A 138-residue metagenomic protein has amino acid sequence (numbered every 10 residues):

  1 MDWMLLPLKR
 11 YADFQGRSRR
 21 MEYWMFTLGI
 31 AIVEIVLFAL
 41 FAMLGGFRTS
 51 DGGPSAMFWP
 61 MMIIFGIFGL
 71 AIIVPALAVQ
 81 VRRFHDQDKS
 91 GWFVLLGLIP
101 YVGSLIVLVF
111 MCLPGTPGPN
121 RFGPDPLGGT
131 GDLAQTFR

Functional and structural regions predicted by a protein language model:
M1-G29, A76-W92, F110-R138: Membrane-interface extramembranous regions at the lipid-water interface
D2-W3, S55, P100: Coil-to-alpha-helix initiation sites in intrinsically disordered, low-complexity, charged segments
E22, F26, F58-G66, V107: Residue-level signature of transmembrane alpha-helical entry/exit and packing/kink sites in multi-pass membrane
E34, I67, A71-A78, V102-V109: Alpha-helical transmembrane segments
E34-I73, G97, T136-R138: Membrane-helix interface segments in multi-pass membrane proteins
L37-L40, I106, D125: A generic membrane alpha-helix/interface feature
V94, I99-G103: Short hydrophobic membrane-inserting alpha-helices and related fusion/pore-forming segments
